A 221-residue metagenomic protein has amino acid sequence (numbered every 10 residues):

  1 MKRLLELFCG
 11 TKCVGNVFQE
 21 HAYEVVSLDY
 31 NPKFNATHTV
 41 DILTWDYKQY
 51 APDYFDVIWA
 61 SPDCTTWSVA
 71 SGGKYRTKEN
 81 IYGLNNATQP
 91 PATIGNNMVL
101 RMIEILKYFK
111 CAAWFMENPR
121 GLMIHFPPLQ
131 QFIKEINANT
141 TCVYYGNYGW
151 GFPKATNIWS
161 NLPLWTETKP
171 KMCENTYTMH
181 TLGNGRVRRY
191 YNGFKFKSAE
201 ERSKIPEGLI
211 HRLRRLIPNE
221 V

Functional and structural regions predicted by a protein language model:
M1-V221: Conserved active-site and SAM-binding loop architecture of S-adenosyl-L-methionine-dependent nucleic-acid
